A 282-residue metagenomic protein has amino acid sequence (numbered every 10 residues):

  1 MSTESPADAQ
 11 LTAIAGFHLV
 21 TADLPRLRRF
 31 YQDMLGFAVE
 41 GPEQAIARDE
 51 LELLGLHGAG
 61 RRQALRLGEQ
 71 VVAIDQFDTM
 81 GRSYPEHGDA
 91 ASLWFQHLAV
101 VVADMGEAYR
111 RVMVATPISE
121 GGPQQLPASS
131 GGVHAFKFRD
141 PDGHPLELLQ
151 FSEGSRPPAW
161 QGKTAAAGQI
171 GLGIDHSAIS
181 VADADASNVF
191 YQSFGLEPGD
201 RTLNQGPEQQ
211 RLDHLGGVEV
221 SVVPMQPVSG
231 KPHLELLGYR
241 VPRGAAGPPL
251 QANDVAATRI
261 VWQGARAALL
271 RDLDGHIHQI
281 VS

Functional and structural regions predicted by a protein language model:
M1-R28, M34, G41, F95-V100 (+4 more regions): N-terminal beta-strand motif that seeds the catalytic metal site of vicinal oxygen chelate
T3, R48-L51, G81-E86, S155-G162 (+2 more regions): A short, acidic/glycine-rich surface segment
A9, V20-Q70, L126-G131, K137 (+1 more regions): Core segments of cupin and vicinal oxygen chelate
A13-A22, A59-T79, Y84-V112, H134-R139 (+3 more regions): Vicinal oxygen chelate
R29-M34, A38-A45, A90-W94, D104-P117 (+7 more regions): Extended intrinsically disordered, low-complexity coil regions enriched in Ser, Thr, Gly, Ala and often Pro
I74-Q76, F136-K163: Short, structured interface segments
S119-P127: Short, basic/aromatic recognition patches
